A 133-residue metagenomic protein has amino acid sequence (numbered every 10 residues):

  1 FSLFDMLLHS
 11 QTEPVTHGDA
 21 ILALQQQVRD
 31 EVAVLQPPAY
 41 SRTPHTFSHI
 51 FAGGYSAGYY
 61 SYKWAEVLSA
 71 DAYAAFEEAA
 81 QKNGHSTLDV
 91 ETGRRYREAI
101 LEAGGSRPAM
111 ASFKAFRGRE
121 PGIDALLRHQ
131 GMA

Functional and structural regions predicted by a protein language model:
F1-A133: C-terminal, non-catalytic "cap/extension" segments appended to globular domains
